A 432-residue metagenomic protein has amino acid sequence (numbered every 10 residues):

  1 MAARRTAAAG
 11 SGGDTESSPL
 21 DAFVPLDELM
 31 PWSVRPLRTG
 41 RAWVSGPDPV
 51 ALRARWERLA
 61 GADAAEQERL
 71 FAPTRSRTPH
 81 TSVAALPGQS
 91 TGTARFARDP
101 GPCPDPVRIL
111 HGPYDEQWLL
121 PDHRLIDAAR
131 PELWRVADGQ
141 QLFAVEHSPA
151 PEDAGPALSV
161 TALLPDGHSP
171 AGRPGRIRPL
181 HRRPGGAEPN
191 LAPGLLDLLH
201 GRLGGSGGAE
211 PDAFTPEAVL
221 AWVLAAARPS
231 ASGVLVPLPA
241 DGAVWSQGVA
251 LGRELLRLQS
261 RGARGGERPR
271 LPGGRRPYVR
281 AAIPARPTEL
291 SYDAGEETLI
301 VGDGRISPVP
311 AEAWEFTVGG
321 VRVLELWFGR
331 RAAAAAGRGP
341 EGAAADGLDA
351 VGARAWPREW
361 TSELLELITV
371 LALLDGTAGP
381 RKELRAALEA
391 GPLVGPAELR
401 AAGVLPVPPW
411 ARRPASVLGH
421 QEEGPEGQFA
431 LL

Functional and structural regions predicted by a protein language model:
M1-L432: Sequence-level detector for compositionally biased, low-complexity segments
